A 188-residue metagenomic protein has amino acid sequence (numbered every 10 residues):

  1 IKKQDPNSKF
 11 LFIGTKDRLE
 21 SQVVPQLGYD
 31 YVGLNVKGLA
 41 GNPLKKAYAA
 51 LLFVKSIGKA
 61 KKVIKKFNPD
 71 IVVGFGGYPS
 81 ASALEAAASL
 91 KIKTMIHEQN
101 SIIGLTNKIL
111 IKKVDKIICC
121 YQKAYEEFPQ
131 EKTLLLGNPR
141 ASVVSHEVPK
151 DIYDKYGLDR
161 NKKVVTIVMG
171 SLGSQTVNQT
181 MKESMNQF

Functional and structural regions predicted by a protein language model:
I1-K3, L84, A88, Y153: Surface-exposed amphipathic alpha-helices with a cationic face
K2-N7, S89-I92, Q187-F188: Short helix-capping segments at alpha-helix termini
Q4-L52: Conserved nucleotide-sugar phosphate-binding/catalytic loop shared by glycosyltransferases and other
L11-I13, I96, C119, I167: Structural beta-sheet core signal
R18, V23, L27, P149-D151 (+1 more regions): Donor-nucleotide binding loops and adjacent catalytic segments primarily of GT-B fold Leloir glycosyltransferases
L19, D30, A88-Y153, L158: Active-site-proximal region of nucleotide-activated glycan assembly enzymes, centered on histidine/acidic-rich loops
L39-I71: An amphipathic, basic-hydrophobic alpha-helix
K61-V72, S80-M95, K108-K113: Glycosyltransferases and closely related glycan-assembly transferases that use nucleotide-activated donors
